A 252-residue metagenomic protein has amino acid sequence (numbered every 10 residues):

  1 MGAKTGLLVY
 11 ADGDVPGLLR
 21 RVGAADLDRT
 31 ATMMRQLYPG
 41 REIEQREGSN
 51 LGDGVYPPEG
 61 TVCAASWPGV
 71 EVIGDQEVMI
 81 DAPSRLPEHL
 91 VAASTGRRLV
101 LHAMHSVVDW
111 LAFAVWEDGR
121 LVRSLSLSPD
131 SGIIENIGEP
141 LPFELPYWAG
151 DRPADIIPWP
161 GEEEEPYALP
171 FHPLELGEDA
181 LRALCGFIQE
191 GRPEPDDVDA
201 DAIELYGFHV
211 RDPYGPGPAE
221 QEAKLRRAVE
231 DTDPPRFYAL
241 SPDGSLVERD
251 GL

Functional and structural regions predicted by a protein language model:
M1-M33, R249-L252: Short, extreme N-terminal segment that most often corresponds to the first beta-strand
D14-P16, M79, D130-S131: Short loop/turn segments at secondary-structure transitions that flank enzyme active sites
G23, D28-R29, R85-L86, N136-I137: Alpha-helix boundary/interfacial micro-motifs
A25, G96, F187-G191: Surface-exposed polar/charged interaction patches
R29-S126: Short, intrinsically disordered low-complexity segments
M104, W110, D118-L252: Long, compositionally biased intrinsically disordered terminal regions
